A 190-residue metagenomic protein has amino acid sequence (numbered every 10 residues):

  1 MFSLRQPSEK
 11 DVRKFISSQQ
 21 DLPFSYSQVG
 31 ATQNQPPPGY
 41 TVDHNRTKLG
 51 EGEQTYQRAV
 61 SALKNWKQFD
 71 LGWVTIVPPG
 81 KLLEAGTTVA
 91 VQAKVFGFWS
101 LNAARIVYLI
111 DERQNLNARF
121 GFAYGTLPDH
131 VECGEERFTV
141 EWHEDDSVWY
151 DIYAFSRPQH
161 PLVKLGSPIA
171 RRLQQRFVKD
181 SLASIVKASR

Functional and structural regions predicted by a protein language model:
M1-V95: Hydrophobic ligand-binding cavity/cleft-lining segments
V12, I16, Q159-R190: A conserved amphipathic terminal alpha-helix motif
F24, N45-T47, A104, F122 (+2 more regions): A broad, low-specificity signal marking well-ordered, structured residues that form hydrophobic/aromatic
A31, D111, R157: Residues that form or immediately flank small-molecule/cofactor binding pockets and catalytic motifs
A85-V89, A118-Y124, Y150-I152: A short hydrophobic beta-strand element
F96-E144: Hydrophobic-ligand binding "helix-grip"
T126-R172: Beta-strand/loop substructures that line and gate deep hydrophobic ligand-binding cavities in soluble
